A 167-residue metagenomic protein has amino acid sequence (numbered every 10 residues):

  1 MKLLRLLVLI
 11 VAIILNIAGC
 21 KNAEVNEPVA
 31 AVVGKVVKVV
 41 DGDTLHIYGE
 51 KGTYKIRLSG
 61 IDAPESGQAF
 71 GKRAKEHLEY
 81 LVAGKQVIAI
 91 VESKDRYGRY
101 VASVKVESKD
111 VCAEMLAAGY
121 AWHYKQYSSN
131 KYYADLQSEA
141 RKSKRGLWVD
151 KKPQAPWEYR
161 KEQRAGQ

Functional and structural regions predicted by a protein language model:
K2-Q167: Small beta-barrel nucleic-acid-binding modules, primarily SNase/OB-fold domains and secondarily Tudor-like barrels
